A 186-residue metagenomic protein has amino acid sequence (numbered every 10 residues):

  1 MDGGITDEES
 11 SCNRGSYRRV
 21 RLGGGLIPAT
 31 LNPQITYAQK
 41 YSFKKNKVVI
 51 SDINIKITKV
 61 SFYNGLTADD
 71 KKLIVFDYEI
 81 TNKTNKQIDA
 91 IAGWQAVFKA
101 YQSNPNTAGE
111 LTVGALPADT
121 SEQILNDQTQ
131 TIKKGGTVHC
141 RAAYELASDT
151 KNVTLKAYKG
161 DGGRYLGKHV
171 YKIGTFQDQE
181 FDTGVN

Functional and structural regions predicted by a protein language model:
M1-T30: Sec-dependent N-terminal signal peptides of Gram-positive bacterial secreted proteins and lipoproteins
N32-Q34, A38, K44-N46, K133-T137: Solvent-exposed, conformationally flexible loop/turn segments
Y37-D70: Low-complexity, acidic Ser/Thr/Pro/Gly-rich terminal tails and inter-domain linkers that flank the onset of structured
I55, I74-F76, C140-A142: Hydrophobic residues positioned within well-ordered beta-strands of beta-sheet architectures
K59-V75, Q87-A90, T129-K133: Short, solvent-exposed beta-strand/turn "edge" segments of beta-rich domains on protein surfaces
S61, I80-T84, L146-S148: Beta-strand elements of well-folded, non-transmembrane domains
T81-G136: The feature marks short-to-medium sequence segments in extracytoplasmic or secretory-pathway proteins
Q130-N186: Surface-exposed edge beta-strand/loop patches
